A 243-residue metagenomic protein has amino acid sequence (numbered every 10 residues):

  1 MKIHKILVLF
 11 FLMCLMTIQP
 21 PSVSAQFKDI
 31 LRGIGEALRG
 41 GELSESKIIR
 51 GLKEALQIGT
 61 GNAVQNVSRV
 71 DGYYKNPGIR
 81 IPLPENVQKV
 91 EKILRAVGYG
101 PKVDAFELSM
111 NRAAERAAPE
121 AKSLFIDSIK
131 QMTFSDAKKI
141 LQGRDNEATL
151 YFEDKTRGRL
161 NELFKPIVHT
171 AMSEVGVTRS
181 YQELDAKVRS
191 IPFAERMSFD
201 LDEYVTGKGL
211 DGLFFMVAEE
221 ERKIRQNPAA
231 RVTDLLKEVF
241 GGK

Functional and structural regions predicted by a protein language model:
M1-V8, P21: Bacterial N-terminal signal peptides that target proteins for export
V8-I18: Bacterial N-terminal signal peptides
I18-A25: Sec/Tat signal peptide C-region and signal peptidase I cleavage site
F27-E107: N-terminal Sec/ER secretory leader and immediately downstream segment of secreted/extracellular precursors
I30-I34, L38-G40, G209-K243: A cross-kingdom marker for long, charged
A63, T133, P228: Residue-level signature of catalytic and energy-coupling elements of molecular machines, predominantly ATP/GTP-dependent
Y99-A171: Mid-length scaffold segments of soluble, non-membrane domains
I167-K208, L213: An amphipathic alpha-helical core segment
